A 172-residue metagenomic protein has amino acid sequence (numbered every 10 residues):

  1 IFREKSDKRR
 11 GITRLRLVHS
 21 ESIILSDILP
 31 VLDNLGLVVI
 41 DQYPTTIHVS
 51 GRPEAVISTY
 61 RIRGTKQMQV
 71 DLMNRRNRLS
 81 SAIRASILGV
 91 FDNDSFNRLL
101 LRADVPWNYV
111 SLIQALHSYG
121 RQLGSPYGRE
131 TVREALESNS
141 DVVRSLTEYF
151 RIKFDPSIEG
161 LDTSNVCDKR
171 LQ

Functional and structural regions predicted by a protein language model:
I1-L37, D41-Q172: Non-catalytic interaction/regulatory segments
